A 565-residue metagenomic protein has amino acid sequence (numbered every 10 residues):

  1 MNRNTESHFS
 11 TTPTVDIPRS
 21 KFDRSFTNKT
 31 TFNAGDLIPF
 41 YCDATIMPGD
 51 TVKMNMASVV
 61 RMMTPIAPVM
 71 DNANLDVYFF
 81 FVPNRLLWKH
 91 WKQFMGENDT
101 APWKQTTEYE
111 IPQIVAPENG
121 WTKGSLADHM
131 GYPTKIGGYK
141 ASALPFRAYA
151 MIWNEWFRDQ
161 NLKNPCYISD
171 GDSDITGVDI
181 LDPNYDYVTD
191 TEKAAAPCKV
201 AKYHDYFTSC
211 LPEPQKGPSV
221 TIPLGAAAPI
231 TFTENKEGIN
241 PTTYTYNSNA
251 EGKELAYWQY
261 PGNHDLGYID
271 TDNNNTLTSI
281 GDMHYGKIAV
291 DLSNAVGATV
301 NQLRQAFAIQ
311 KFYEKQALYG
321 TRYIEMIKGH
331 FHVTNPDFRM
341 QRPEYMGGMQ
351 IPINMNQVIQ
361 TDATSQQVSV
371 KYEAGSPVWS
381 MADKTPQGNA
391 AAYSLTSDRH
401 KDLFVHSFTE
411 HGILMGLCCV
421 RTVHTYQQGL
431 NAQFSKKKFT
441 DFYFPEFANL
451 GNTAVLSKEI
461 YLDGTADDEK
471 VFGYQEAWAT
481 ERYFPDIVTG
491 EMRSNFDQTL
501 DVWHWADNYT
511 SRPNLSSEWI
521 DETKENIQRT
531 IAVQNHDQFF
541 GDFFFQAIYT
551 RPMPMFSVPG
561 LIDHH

Functional and structural regions predicted by a protein language model:
N2-H565: Intrinsically disordered, low-complexity segments
